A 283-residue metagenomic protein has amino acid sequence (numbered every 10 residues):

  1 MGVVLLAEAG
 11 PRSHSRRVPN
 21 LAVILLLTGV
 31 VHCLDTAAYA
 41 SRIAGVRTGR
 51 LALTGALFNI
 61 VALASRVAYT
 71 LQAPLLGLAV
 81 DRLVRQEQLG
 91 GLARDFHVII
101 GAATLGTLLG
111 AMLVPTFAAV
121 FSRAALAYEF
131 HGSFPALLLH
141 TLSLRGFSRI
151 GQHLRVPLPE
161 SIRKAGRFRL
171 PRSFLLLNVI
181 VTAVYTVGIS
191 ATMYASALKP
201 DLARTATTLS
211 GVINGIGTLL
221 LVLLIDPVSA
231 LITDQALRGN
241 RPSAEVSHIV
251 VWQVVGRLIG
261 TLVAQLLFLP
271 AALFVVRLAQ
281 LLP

Functional and structural regions predicted by a protein language model:
G2-G10, S65-A111, R169-R204, P283: Long, highly hydrophobic alpha-helical transmembrane signal-anchor segments
G10-R16, V46-T54, L89, V156-L170: Cytosolic juxtamembrane amphipathic/interface segments immediately preceding and feeding into a transmembrane helix
R16-G101: An N-terminal, globular interaction/scaffold subdomain
C33-T36, S65-T70, G101-E129, L209-D226: Hydrophobic alpha-helical membrane-embedded segments
V98-A102, L202-V222, H248-F268: Pore-lining and gate-forming transmembrane alpha-helices of multi-pass membrane transport proteins
T141-V181: Membrane-water interface at loop-to-transmembrane-helix junctions
A183, S190-V246: Intrinsically disordered, low-complexity segments enriched in Gly and acidic/Ser/Thr residues that form flexible
L223-P283: Alpha-helical oligomerization segments
